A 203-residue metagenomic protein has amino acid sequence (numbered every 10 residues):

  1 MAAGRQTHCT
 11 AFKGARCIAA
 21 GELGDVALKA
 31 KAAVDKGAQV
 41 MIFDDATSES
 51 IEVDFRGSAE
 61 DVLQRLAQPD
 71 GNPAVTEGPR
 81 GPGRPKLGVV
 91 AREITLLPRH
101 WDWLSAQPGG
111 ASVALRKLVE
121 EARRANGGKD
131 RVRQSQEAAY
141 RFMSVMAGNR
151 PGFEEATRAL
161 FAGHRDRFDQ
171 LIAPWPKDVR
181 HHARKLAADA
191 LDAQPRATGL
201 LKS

Functional and structural regions predicted by a protein language model:
M1-K13: Short aromatic-glycine-(Arg/Gly/Cys) micro-motifs in beta-strand/loop hairpins
G14-E22: A short, exposed loop/beta-hairpin motif centered on an aromatic-Gly-Thr core
G37-A67: Short, mixed-charge low-complexity intrinsically disordered segments
Q68-T95: Short Lys/Arg-rich basic patches
I94-L96, L104-R123: Short amphipathic alpha-helical segments
A125-R158: Short, positively charged interaction helices/loops
I172-P195: Short, charge-rich amphipathic alpha-helical segments embedded in non-transmembrane helical bundles/solenoids
